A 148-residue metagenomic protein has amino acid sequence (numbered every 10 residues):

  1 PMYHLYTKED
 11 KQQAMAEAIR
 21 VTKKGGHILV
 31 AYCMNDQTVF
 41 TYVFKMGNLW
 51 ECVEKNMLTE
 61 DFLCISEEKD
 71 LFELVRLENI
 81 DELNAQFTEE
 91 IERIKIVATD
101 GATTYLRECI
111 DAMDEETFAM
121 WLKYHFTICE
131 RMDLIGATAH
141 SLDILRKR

Functional and structural regions predicted by a protein language model:
P1-E9: A short SAM/SAH-binding and catalytic strip from SAM-dependent methyltransferases
Y6, K23, T88: Short conserved AdoMet
Q12-H27: A short glycine-rich, Lys/Arg-flanked "PGG" loop and its adjoining helix->strand segment in the class I
H27-T59: Conserved class I S-adenosyl-L-methionine
L29-Y32, E92-A98: A structural signal for short, well-ordered beta-strand segments and their strand-loop junctions that often border
W50-V75: C-terminal alpha-helical "lid/dimerization" subdomain adjacent to the S-adenosyl-L-methionine
L71-E90, I94-I96: Short alpha-helix
K95-R148: A C-terminal cap/extension of S-adenosyl-L-methionine-dependent methyltransferases that defines the acceptor-substrate
